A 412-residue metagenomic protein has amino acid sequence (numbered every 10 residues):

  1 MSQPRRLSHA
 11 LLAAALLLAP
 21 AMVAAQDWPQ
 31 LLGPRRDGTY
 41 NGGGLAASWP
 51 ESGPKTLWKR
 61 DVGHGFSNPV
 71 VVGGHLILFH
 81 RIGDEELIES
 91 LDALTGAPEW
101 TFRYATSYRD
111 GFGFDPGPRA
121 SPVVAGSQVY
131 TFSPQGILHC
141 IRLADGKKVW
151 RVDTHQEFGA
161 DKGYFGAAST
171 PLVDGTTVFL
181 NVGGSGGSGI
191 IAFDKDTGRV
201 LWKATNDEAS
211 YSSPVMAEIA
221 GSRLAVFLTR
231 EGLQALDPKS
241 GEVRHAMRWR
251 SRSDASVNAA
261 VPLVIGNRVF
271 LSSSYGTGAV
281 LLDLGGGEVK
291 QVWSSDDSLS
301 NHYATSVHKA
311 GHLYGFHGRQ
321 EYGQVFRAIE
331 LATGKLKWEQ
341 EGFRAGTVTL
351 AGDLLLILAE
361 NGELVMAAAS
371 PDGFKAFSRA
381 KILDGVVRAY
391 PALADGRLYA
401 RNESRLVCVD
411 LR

Functional and structural regions predicted by a protein language model:
M1-L12: Bacterial N-terminal signal peptides that target proteins for export
V23-R412: Noncatalytic, solvent-exposed loop/strand surfaces of beta-propeller-type extracellular/periplasmic domains
